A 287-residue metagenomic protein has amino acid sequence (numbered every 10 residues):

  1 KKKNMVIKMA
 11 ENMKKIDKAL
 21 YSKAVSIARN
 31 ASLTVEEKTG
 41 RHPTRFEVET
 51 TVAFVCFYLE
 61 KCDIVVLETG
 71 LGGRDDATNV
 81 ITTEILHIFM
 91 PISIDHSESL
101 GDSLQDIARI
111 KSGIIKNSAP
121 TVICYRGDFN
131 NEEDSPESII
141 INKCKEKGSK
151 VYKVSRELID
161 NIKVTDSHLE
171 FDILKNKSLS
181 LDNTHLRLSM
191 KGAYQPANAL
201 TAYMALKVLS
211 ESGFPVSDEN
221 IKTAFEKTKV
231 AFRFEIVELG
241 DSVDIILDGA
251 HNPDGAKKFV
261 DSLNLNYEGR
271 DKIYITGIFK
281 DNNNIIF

Functional and structural regions predicted by a protein language model:
K2-T82, E98-D106, D134: ATP-dependent carboxylate-amine ligase catalytic core
M5-I7, S167-F171, F232: Change "...and in nucleic-acid phosphodiester-cleaving endonucleases..." to "...and in nucleic-acid processing enzymes
M9, D75, S99, I115 (+3 more regions): Short clusters of hydrophobic/aromatic residues that line enzyme substrate/ligand-binding pockets
A24-I27, A31, K143, A224 (+1 more regions): Residues that form generic nucleotide/phosphate-binding pockets
V35-R41, V48, E60-T69, E84-H185 (+1 more regions): Acidic, Mg2+-coordinating active-site environments of NTP-dependent enzymes
C56, G113, L265-Y267: Glycine-rich helix-loop-beta junction characteristic of Rossmann-like nucleotide cofactor-binding loops
I64-T69, D76-I88, I92-S93, D106 (+1 more regions): Nucleotide phosphate-binding/pyrophosphate-handling subdomain across enzymes that bind or process nucleotide phosphates
